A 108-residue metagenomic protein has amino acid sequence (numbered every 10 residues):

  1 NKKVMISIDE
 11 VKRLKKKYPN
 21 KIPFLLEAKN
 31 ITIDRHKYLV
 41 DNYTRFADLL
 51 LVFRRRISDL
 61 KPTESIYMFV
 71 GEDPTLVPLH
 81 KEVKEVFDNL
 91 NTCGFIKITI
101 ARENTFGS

Functional and structural regions predicted by a protein language model:
N1-S108: Ubiquitin system architectures
